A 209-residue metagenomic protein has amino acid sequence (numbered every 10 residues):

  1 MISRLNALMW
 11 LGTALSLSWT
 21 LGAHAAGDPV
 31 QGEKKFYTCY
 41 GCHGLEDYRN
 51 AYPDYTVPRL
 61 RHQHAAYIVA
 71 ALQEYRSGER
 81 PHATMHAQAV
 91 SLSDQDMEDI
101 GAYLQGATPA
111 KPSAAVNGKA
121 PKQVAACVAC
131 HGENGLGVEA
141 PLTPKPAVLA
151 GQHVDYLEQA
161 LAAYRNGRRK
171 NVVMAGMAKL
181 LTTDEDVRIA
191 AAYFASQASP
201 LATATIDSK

Functional and structural regions predicted by a protein language model:
M1-L11: Bacterial N-terminal signal peptides that target proteins for export
G12-T13, A23: Cleavable N-terminal signal peptides
S18-G22: N-terminal signal peptide c-region/cleavage motif recognized by signal peptidases
A26-Y48, P112-V138, D207-K209: Sequence/structural segment immediately N-terminal to covalent heme-attachment motifs in c-type and related
P29, E46-Y75, H86-S91, V128 (+2 more regions): Gly/Gly-Pro-rich "capping" loops immediately C-terminal to redox-active cysteine motifs in periplasmic/lumenal
E46-Y52, E79-P81, G106-G118, E133-L142 (+4 more regions): Inter-heme linker and motif-flanking segments adjacent to c-type heme-binding CXXCH motifs in c-type cytochromes
P53-V57, A65-V116, V187: Extracytoplasmic c-type cytochrome modules immediately beyond a signal peptide or single-pass transmembrane anchor
V90-S113, R169, K179-K209: C-terminal capping alpha-helices of c-type cytochrome domains
